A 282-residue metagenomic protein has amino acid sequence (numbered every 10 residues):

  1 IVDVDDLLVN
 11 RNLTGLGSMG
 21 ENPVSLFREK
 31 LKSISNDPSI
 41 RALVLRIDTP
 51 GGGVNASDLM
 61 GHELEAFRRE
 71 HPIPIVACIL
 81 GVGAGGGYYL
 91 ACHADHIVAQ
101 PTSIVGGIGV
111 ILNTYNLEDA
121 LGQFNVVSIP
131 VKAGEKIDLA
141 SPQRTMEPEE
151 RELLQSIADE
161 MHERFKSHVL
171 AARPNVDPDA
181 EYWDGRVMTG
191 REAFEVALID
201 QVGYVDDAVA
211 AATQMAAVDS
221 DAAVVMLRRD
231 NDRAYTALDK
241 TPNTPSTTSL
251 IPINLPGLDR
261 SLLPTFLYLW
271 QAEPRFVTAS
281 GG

Functional and structural regions predicted by a protein language model:
I1-A77, G81-G83, A94-Q100, L112-G282: N-terminal organellar transit peptides
G87: Catalytic cores of alpha/beta
T102-V110: Active-site loop architecture of trypsin-fold serine endopeptidases
